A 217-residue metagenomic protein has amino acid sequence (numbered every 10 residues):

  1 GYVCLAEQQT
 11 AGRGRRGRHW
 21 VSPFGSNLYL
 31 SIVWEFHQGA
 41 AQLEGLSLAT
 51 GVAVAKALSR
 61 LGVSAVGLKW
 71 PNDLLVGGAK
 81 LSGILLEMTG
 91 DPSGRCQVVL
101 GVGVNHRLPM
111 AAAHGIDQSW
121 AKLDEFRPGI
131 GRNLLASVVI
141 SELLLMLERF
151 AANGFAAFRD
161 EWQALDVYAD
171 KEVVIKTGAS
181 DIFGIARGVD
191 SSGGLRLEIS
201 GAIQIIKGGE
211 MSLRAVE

Functional and structural regions predicted by a protein language model:
G1, E7, P71, L81-G83 (+3 more regions): Conserved beta-strand residues within beta-sheet cores
G1-R60, K80-S82, I130, E217: N-terminal lobe of the biotin/lipoate ligase/transferase fold
G1-V3, N27-L28, A65-G67, S82-G83 (+2 more regions): Structural motif
L5-E7, S31-V33, K69, L85-E87 (+1 more regions): Short beta-strand segments
T50-S93, G103: Acidic (Asp/Glu) carboxylate-rich active-site/surface patches
S93-E125: Short, acidic (Asp/Glu-rich) active-site segment that either coordinates a divalent metal cofactor
F126-A179, V216-E217: Conserved, helical-rich catalytic subdomain that frames metal- and/or nucleotide-binding sites in enzyme alpha/beta
A169-E217: Conserved RNA-binding domains used in RNP assembly and mRNA/RNA metabolism
